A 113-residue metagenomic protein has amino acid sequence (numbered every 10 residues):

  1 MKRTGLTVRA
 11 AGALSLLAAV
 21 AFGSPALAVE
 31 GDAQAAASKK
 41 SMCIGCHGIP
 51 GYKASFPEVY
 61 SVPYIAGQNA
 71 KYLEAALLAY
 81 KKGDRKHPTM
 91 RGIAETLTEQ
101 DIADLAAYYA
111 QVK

Functional and structural regions predicted by a protein language model:
K2-L14: Bacterial N-terminal signal peptides that target proteins for export
S15-L16, A26: Cleavable N-terminal signal peptides
A21-P25: N-terminal signal peptide c-region/cleavage motif recognized by signal peptidases
V29-K53, Y64: Sequence/structural segment immediately N-terminal to covalent heme-attachment motifs in c-type and related
S55-Y64, L78-K113: Axial heme c-ligation environment in periplasmic c-type cytochrome domains
